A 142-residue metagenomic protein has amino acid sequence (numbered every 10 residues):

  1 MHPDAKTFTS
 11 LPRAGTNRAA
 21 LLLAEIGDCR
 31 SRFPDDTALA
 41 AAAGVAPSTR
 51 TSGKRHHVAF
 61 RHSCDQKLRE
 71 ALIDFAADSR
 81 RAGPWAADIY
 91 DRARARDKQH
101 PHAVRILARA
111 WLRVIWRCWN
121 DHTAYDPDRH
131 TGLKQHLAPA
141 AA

Functional and structural regions predicted by a protein language model:
M1-A142: A detector of single, family-specific signature residues that are central to catalytic or substrate-handling motifs
